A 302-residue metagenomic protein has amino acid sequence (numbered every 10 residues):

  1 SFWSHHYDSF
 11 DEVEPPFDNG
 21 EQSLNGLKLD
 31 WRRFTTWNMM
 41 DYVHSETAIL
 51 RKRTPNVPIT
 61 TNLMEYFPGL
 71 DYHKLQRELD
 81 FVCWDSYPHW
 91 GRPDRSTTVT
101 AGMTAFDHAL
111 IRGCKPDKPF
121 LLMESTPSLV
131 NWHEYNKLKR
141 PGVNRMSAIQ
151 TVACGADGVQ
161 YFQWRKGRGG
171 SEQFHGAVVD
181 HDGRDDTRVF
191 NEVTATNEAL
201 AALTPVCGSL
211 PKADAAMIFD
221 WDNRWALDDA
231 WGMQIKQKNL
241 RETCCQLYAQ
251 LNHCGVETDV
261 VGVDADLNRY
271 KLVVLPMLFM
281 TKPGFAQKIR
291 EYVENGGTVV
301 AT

Functional and structural regions predicted by a protein language model:
S1-D41, S45: Active-site-proximal, well-structured secondary-structure segments within enzyme catalytic domains
S9-P16, K28, H44, K52 (+6 more regions): Carbohydrate-binding surfaces of carbohydrate-active enzymes
T60: Active-site helix-to-loop segments that bind/position phosphate- or nucleotide-bearing substrates and donors across
G69-Y72: Short, glycine/polar-rich helix-capping loops at beta-to-alpha or helix-loop-helix junctions that flank or form
